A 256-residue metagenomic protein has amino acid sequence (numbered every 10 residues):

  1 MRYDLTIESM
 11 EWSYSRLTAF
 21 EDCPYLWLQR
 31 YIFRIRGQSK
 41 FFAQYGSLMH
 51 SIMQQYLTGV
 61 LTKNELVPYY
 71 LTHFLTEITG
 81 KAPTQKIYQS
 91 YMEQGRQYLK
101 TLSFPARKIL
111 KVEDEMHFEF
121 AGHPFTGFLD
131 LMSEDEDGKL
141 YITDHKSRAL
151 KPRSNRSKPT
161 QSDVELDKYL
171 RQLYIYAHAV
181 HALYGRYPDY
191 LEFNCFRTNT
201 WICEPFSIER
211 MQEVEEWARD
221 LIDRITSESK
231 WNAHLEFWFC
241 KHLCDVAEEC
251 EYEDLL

Functional and structural regions predicted by a protein language model:
M1-L256: RecB-family 4Fe-4S metal-dependent nuclease core
